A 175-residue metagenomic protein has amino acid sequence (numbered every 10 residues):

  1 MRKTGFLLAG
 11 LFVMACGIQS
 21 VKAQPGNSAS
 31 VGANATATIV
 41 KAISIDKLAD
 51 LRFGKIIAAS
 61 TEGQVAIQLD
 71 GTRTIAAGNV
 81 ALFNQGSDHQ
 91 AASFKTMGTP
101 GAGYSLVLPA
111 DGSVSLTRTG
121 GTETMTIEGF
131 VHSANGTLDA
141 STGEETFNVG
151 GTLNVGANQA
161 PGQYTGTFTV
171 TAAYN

Functional and structural regions predicted by a protein language model:
M1-L8: Bacterial N-terminal signal peptides that target proteins for export
L8-G17: Bacterial N-terminal signal peptides
G17-A23: Sec/Tat signal peptide C-region and signal peptidase I cleavage site
A23-L108, D139-N175: N-terminal small/polar-rich segments of proteins
K95-F130, A134: Contiguous segments within soluble domain cores/interaction surfaces
